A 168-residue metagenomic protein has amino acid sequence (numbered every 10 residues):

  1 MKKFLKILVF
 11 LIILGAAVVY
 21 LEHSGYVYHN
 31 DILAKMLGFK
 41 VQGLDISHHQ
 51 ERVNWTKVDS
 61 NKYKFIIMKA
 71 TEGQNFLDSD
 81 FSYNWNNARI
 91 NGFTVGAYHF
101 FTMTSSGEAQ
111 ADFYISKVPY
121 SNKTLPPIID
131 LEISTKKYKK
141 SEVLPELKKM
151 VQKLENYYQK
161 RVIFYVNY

Functional and structural regions predicted by a protein language model:
M1-K3: N-terminal Lys/Arg-rich, disordered targeting/topogenic segments
L5-S24: Hydrophobic membrane-insertion alpha-helices, especially the h-region of bacterial N-terminal signal peptides
F10, Y63, A70-G73: Phosphate-group recognition and catalysis centered on beta-loop-alpha active-site segments
Y28-D31, M36-E51, K69-V151, E155-Y157: Substrate-binding cleft of extracellular glycoside hydrolase catalytic domains
K64, L125, K160: Short acidic/polar active-site loop segments enriched in Thr and Asp
E155-Y168: Aromatic-lined carbohydrate-recognition surfaces of secreted/lumenal glycan-active proteins
